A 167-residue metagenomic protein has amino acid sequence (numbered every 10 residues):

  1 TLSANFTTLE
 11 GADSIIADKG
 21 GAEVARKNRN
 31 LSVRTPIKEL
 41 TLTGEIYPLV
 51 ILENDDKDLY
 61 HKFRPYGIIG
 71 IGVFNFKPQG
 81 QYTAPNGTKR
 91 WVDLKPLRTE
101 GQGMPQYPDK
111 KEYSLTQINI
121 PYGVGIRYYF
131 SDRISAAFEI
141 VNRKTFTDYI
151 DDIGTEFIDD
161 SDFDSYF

Functional and structural regions predicted by a protein language model:
T1-L2, D132-A136: Repeated loop/turn-to-beta-strand initiation elements of outer-membrane beta-barrel proteins
S3-P96: Gram-negative (and chloroplast) outer-membrane scaffold detector with strong preference for beta-barrel transmembrane
N5-D18, V24, T83, D109 (+3 more regions): Outer-membrane beta-barrel domain signature
G21-N28, P78-K111, D151-F167: Solvent-exposed, glycine/polar-rich loop segments of beta-barrel outer-membrane systems
N28-S32, K57, P108-S114, I126: Outer-membrane beta-barrel proteins
P48-V50, Y128-D132: Outer-membrane beta-barrel strand-turn architecture
I69-G70, A137-E139: Short, conserved beta-strand edge motifs with alternating hydrophobic and charged residues
T116-P121: Trp-centered recognition loops
